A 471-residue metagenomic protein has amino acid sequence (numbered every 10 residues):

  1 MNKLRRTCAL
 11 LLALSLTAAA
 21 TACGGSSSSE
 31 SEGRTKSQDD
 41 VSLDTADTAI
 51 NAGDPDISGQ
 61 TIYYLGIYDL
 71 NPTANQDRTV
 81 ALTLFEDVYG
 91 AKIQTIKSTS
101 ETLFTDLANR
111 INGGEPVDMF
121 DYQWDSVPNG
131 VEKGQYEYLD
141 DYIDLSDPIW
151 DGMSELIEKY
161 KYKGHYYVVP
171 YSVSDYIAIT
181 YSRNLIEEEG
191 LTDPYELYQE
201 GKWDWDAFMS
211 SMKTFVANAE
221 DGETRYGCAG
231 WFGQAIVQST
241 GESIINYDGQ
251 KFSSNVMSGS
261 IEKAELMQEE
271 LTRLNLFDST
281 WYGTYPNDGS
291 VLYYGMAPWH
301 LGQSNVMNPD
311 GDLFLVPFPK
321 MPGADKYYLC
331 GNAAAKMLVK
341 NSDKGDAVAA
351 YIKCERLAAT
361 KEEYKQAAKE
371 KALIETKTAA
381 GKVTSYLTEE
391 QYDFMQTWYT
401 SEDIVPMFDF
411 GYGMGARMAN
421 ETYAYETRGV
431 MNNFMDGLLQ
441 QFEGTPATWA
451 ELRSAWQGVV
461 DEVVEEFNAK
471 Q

Functional and structural regions predicted by a protein language model:
M1-C8: Bacterial N-terminal signal peptides that target proteins for export
A9, A20-P128, K344, A359-Q366 (+2 more regions): Conserved N-terminal structural module of periplasmic/extracytoplasmic solute-binding proteins
K36-S58, Y122-Y176, D206, V316: Hinge/lid segment of periplasmic solute-binding proteins
K97-D106, G201-A207, F277-D288: Short helix-initiation/N-cap motifs at beta->coil->alpha
F120, K161-V173, I177-I179, E187 (+1 more regions): Extracytoplasmic/periplasmic solute-binding protein
D140-G152, L197-E200, E220, E242-E262 (+1 more regions): Short, solvent-exposed loop/beta-turn-alpha elements that line the ligand-binding surface or hinge of extracytoplasmic
M212, Y247-T280: Glycine-centered hinge/linker elements that transmit conformational signals in sensory and ligand-binding systems
V306-G381: Extracytoplasmic/periplasmic substrate-recognition and gating elements
